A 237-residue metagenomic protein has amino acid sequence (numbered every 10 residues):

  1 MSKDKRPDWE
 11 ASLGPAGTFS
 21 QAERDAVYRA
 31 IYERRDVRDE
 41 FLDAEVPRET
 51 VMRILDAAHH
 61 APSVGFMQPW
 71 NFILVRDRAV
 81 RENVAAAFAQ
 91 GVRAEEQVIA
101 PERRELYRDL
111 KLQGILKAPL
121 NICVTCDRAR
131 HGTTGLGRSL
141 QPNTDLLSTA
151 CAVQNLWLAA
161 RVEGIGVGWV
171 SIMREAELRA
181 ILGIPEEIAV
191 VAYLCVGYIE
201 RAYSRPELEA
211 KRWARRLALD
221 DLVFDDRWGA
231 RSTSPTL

Functional and structural regions predicted by a protein language model:
M1-R53: Short acidic N-proximal helix/loop "leader" segments that mark the beginning of a domain or an inter-domain linker
S2, Q68-T149: Glycine/small-residue-rich phosphate/adenosyl-binding loop
S2-F19, E23, Y193-L237: C-terminal helix-cap and adjacent tail motif
A30, N121-C123, Y193-C195: Conserved hydrophobic/aromatic beta-strand scaffold that supports enzyme active sites
I54-H59, I122, H131-I181: Small-aliphatic-rich amphipathic alpha-helix that forms the alpha element of a beta-alpha
H60-F66: Glycine-rich phosphate/pyrophosphate-binding beta-alpha loops
V92-A100, L112, G183-E207: A glycine-rich helix N-cap at a beta->alpha junction
C126, I172, Y198: Short secondary-structure boundary segments
